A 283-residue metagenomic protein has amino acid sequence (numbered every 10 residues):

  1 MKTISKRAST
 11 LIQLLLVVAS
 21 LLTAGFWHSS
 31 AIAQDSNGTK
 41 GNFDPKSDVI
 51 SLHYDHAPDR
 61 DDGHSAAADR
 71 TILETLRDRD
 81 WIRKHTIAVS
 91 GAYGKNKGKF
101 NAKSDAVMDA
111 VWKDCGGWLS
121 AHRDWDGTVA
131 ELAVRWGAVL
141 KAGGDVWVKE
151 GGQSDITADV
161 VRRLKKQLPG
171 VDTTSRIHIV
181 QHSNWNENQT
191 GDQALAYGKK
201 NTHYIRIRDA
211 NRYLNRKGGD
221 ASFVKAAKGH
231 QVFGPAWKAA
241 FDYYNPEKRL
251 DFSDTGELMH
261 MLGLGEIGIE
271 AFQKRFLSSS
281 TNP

Functional and structural regions predicted by a protein language model:
M1-T10: N-terminal secretory signal peptides that target proteins for export/translocation
Q13-F26: Bacterial N-terminal signal peptides
Q34-P283: N-terminal acidic, glycine/proline-rich low-complexity segments
